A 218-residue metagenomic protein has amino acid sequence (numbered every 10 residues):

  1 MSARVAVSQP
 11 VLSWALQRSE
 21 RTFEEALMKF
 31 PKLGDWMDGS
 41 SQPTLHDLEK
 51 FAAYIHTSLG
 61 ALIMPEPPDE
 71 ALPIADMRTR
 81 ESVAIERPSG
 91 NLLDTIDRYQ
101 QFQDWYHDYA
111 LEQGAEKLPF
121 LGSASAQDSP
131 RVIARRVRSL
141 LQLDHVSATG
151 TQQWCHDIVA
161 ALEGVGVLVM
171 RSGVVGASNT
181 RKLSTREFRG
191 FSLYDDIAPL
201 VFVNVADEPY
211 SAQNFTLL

Functional and structural regions predicted by a protein language model:
M1-T216: Short juxta-domain linker segments that transition from a proline/glycine-rich, charged coil into a short amphipathic
